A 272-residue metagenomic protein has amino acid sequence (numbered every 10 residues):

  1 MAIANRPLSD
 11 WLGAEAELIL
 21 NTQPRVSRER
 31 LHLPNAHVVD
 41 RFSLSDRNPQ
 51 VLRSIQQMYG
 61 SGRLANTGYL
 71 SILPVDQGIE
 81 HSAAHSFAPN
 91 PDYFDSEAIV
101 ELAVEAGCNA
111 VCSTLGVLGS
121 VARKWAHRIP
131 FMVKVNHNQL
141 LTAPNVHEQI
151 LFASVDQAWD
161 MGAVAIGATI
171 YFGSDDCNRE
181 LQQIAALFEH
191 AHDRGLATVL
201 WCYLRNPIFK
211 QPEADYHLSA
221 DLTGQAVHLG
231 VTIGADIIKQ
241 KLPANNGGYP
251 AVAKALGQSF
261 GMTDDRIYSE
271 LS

Functional and structural regions predicted by a protein language model:
M1-H81, S86, G119-R128: N-terminal amphipathic alpha-helix/helix-capping segment at the start of soluble metabolic enzymes
V26-L33, A65, L70, Q77-S272: Alpha/beta enzyme core
